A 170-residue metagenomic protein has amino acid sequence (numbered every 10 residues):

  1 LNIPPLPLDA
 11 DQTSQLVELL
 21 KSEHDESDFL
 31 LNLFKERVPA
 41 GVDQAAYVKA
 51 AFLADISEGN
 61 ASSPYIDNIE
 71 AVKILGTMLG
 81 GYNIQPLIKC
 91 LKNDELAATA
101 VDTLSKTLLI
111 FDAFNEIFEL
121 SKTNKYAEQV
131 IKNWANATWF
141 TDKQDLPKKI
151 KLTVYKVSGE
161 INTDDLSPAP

Functional and structural regions predicted by a protein language model:
L1-P39: N-terminal segments that cap or nucleate solenoid repeat domains
P7-E18, A40-G59, M78-K92, L109-S121: Amphipathic alpha-helical scaffolding segments comprising HEAT/armadillo-like alpha-solenoid repeats
T13, E26-S27, K49, N68 (+4 more regions): Short amphipathic alpha-helical segments that mediate assembly, nucleic-acid/protein binding, or membrane association
E23, E36-G41, L75-G81, T107-F111 (+1 more regions): Residue-level signature of the C-terminal ends
H24, A61-I66, G81, N93-A98 (+1 more regions): Alpha-helix N-cap/helix-start positions at coil->helix boundaries
E26-L30, F34, D67-A71, A100-L104 (+1 more regions): Conserved hydrophobic register position within alpha-solenoid helical repeats
A100-P170: Fe-S-dependent hydro-lyases/dehydratases of central metabolism
